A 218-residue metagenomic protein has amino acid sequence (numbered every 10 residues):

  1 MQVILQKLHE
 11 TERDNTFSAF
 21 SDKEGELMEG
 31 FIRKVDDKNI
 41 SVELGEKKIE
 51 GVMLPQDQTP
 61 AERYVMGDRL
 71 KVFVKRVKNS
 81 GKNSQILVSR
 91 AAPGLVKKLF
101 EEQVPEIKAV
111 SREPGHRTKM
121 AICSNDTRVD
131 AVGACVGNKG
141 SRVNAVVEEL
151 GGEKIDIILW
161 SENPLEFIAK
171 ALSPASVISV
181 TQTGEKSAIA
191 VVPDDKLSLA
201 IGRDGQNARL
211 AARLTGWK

Functional and structural regions predicted by a protein language model:
M1-K218: RNA-contacting regions in translation and RNA-metabolism proteins, encompassing KH/S1 modules where present
